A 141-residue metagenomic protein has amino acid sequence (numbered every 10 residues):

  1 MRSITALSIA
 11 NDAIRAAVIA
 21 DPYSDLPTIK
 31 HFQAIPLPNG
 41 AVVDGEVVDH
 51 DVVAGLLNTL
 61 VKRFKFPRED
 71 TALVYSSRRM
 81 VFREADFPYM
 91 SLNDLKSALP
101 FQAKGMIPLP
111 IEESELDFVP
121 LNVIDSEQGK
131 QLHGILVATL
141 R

Functional and structural regions predicted by a protein language model:
M1-L37, K65, E69-S76: Gly/Thr-rich phosphate-binding beta-strand-loop-beta motif of the actin/hexokinase/Hsp70
I9, H50-A54, F66, R78 (+2 more regions): Generic structural signal for well-ordered secondary structure
P22, I35-G40, D117-N122: Short, solvent-exposed coil/turn elements at secondary-structure transition points
P22, L60-R63, M106-P110: Conserved, well-folded catalytic cores of nucleic-acid-processing and energy-transducing macromolecular machines
Y23-D25, V42-V52, V123-Q131: Short, glycine- and charge-enriched coil/turn segments that flank and shape catalytic ligand pockets
F32-K62: N-terminal phosphate-binding loop and adjacent alpha-helix
V42-G45, D51-A54, P67-E69, M106-E113: Low-complexity, flexible helical/coil segments
D70-R141: Active-site neighborhood for divalent-cation/phosphate handling
